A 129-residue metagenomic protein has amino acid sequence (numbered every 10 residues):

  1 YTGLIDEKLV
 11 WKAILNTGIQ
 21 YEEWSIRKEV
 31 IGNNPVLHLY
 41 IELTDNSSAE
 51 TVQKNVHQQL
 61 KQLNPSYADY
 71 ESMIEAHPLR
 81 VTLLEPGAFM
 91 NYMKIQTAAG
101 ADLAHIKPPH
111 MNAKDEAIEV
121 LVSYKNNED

Functional and structural regions predicted by a protein language model:
Y1-D129: AMP-binding adenylation
